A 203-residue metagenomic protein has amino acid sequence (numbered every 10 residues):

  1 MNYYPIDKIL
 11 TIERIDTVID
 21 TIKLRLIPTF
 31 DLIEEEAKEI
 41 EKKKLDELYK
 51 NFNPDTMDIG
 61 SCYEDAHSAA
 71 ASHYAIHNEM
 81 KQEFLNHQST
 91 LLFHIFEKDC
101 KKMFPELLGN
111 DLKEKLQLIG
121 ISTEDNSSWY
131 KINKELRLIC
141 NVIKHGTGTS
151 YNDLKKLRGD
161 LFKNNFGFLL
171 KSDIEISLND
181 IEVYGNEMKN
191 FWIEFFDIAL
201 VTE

Functional and structural regions predicted by a protein language model:
M1-E83, L138, K155, F162-E203: Extended intrinsically disordered or low-complexity regions, especially N/C-terminal cytosolic tails and loops, rather
E64-D65, Q82-E114: Short, contiguous, well-structured surface segments enriched in hydrophobic/aromatic residues
A70-E79, E114-N126: Short, charged/polar, low-complexity loop and linker segments that flank or interrupt alpha-helical bundles
M80-E83, H87, E124-K131: A structural signal for alpha-helical segments
Q88-S89, N133-L136, I181: Hydrophobic packing residues in well-ordered alpha-helices of helical domains and bundles
C100, F104, L108, N126 (+4 more regions): Hydrophobic/aromatic-lined pockets within catalytic cores
L108-S122, N152-L170: Short, charged amphipathic alpha-helical segments flanked by flexible coils
S127-R158: Histidine-centered, metal-coordinating catalytic motifs and their short helical/loop contexts
